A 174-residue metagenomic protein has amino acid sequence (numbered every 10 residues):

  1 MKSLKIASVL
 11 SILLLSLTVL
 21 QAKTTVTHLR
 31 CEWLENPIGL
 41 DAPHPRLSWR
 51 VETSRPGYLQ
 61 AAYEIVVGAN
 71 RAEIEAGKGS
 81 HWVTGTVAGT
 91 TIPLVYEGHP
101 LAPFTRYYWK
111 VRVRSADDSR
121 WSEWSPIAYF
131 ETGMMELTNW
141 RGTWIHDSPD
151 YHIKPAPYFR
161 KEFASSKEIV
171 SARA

Functional and structural regions predicted by a protein language model:
M1-I6: Positively charged n-region of N-terminal signal peptides that target proteins for export
S8-T18: Bacterial N-terminal signal peptides
A22-P56, P126-E136: Pro/Thr/Ser/Gly-rich low-complexity, intrinsically disordered linker/stalk tracts
H28, A62, P93, W124-Y129 (+1 more regions): Well-ordered beta-strand positions in beta-sheet-rich domains
H28, R46, Q60-E64, S171: Exposed beta-strand and adjacent loop surfaces of beta-rich binding modules that mediate intermolecular recognition
R46, R106-K110, S171-R173: Short, conserved beta-strand segments of beta-strand-rich sandwich/propeller modules, principally
V51, Y58-R106, R112, A116-W124 (+1 more regions): Recognizes extended acidic, P/S/T-rich segments that occur within or adjacent to Ig-like beta-sandwich modules
E136-A174: Beta-strand-rich recognition domains
